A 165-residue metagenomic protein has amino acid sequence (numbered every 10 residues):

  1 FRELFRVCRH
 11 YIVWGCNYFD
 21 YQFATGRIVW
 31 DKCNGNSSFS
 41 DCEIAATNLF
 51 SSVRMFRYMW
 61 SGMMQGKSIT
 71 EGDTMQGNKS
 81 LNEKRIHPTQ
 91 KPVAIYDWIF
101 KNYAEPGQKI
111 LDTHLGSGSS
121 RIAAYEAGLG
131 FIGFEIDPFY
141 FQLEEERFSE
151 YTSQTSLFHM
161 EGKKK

Functional and structural regions predicted by a protein language model:
F5-K165: Class I S-adenosyl-L-methionine
